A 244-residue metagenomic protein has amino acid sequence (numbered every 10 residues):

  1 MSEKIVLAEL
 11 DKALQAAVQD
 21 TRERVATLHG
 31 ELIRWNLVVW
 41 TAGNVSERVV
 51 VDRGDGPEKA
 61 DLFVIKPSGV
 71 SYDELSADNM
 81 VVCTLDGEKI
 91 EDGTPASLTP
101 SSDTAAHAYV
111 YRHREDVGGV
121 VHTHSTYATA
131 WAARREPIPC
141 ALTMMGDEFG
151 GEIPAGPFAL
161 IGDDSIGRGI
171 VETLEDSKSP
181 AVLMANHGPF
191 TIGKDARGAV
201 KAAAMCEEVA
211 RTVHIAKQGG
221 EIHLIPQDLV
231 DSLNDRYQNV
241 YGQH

Functional and structural regions predicted by a protein language model:
M1-H244: Glycine-rich flexible loops
